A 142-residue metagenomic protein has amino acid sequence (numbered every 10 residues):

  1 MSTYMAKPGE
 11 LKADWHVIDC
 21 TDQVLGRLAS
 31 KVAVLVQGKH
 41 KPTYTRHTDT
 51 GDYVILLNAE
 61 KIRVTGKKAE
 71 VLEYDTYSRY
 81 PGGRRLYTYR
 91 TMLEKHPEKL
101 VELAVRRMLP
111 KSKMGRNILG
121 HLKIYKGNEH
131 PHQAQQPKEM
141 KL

Functional and structural regions predicted by a protein language model:
M1-R106, K113, P131-L142: Ribosome large-subunit tunnel/peptidyl-transferase-proximal elements
N117-A134: Internal, active-site/partner-interface "lid" segment
